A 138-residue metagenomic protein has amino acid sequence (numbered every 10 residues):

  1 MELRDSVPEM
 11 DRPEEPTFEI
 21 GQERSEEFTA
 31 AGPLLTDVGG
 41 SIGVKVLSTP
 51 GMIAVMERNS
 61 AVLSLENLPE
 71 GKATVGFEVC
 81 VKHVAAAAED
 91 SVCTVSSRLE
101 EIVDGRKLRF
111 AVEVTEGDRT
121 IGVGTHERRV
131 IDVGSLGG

Functional and structural regions predicted by a protein language model:
M1-P13: Basic/polar N-terminal segments that are highly enriched at the extreme N-terminus, encompassing both cleavable
D11-S48: Catalytic strand-loop segment that frames the active site of acyl-thioester-processing enzymes
Q22-R24, V75-V79, S91-V95, R106-F110 (+1 more regions): A generic structural signal for short beta-strands and their flanking turns/coil linkers
E26-F28, V79-H83, S97, V112 (+1 more regions): A structural signal for short, well-ordered beta-strand segments
P50-I53: Conserved N-terminal beta-strand and adjoining loop/helix that marks the start of the Nudix/MutT-like hydrolase domain
A61-T94: Hydrophobic beta-strand-centered segment that forms part of the acyl-chain substrate-binding groove
A88, L99-G138: HotDog/MaoC-like acyl-thioester-processing domains
